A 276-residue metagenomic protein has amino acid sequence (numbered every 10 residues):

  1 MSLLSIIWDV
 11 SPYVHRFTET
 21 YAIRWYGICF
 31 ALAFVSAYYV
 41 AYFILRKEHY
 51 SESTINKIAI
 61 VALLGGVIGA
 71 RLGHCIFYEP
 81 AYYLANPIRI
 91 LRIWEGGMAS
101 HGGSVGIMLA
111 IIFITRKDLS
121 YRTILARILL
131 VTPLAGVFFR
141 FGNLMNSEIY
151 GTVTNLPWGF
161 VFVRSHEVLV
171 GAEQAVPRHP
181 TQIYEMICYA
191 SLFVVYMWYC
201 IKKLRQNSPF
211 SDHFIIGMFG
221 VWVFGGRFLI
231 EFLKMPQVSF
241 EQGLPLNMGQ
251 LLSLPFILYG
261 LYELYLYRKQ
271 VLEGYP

Functional and structural regions predicted by a protein language model:
M1-P276: Hydrophobic, membrane-interfacing alpha helices
